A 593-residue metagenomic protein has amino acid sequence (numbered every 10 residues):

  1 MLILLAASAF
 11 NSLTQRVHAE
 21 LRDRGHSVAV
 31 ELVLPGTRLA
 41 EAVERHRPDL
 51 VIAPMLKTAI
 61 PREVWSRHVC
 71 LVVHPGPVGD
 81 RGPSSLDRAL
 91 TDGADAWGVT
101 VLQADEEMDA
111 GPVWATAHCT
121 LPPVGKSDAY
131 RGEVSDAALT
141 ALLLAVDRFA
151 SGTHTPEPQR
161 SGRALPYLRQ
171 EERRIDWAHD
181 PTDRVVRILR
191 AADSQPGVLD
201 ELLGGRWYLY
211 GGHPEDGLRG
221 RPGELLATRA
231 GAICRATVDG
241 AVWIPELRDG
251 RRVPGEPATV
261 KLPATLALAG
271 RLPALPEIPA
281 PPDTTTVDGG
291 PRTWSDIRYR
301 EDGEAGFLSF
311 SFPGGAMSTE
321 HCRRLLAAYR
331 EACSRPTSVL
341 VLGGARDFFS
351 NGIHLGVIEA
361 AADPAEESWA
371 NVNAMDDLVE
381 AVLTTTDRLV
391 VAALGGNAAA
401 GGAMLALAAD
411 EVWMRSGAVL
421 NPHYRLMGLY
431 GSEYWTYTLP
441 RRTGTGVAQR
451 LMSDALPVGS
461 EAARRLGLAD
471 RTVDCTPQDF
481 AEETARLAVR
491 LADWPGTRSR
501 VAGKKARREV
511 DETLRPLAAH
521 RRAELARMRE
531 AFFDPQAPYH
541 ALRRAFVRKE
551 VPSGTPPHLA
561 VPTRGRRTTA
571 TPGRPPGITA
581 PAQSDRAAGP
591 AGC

Functional and structural regions predicted by a protein language model:
L5-A9, A19, R173-W294: An anion-binding loop in the catalytic cleft
R16, L21, E106-G217, A230: Active-site-proximal loop/hinge segments within enzyme catalytic domains
G25-R38: A short beta-strand-loop structural module common to alpha/beta enzyme folds
P35-R38, R45-H46, L50-E106, A406: Alpha-helical oligomerization interface recognition
A145, Y430, A469-Y539: C-terminal long alpha-helix characteristic of the crotonase
V260-G343: Conserved CoA-thioester-binding segment of acyl-CoA-metabolizing enzymes
G303-L308, H321-D363, D377-V391, G417-V419 (+1 more regions): A structural preference for short, pocket-lining loop segments at secondary-structure junctions
T384-D387, A393-A400, A408-V419, H423-S499: Crotonase-fold acyl-CoA enzyme core
